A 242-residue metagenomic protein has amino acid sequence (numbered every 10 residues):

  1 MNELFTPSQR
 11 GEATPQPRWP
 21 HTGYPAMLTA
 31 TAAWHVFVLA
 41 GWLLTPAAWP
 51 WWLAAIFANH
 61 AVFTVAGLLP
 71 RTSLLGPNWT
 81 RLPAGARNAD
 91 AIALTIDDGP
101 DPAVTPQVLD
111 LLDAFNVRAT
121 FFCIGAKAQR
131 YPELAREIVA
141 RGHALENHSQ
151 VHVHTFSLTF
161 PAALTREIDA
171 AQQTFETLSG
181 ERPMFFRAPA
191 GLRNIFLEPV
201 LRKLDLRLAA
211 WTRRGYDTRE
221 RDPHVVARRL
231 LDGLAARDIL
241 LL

Functional and structural regions predicted by a protein language model:
N2-L94, P102-D110, A114: N-terminal pre-catalytic segment of deacetylase/amide-hydrolase enzymes
F63-T159, A163, E167-T174: Active-site beta->alpha N-cap acidic-glycine motif
D90-I92, R118, P183, A236-I239: Residue-level preference for the first positions of well-ordered beta-strands
F115-N116, T177-G180, L204: Short helix-capping segments at alpha-helix termini
T120-F122, E146, R187, A209 (+1 more regions): Structural detector of well-ordered beta-strand residues that form the stable sheet scaffold of enzyme domains
T177-R193, L197-P199: Basic- and aromatic-lined ligand-binding clefts that recognize polyanionic substrates
L192-G233: His/Asp/Glu-enriched short active-site or ligand-binding loop at hydrolase and phosphoryl-transfer sites
L230-L242: Catalytic grooves of carbohydrate-active enzymes
